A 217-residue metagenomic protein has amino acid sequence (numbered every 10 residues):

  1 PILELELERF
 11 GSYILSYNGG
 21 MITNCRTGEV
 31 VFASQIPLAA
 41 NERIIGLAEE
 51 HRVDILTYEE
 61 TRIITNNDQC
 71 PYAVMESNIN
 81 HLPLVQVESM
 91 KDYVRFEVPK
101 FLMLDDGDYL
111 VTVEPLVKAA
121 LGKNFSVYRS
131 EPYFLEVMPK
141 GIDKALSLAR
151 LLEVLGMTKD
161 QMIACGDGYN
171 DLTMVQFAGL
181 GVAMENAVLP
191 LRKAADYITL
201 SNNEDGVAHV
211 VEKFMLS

Functional and structural regions predicted by a protein language model:
P1-Y72: Active-site phosphate-binding/coordination module
L7-M21, I79, P83-L84, F96 (+1 more regions): Structural recognition of alpha->loop->beta junctions
E8-F10, N18, R26, L121-K123 (+2 more regions): Short, structured coil segments at secondary-structure junctions
L15, I163-C165, V182, T199: Hydrophobic/aromatic beta-strand patches that form the interior of the parallel beta-sheet core in alpha/beta enzyme
G19, G166-G168: Active-site metal-binding loops of divalent metal-dependent hydrolases
E42, L172-T173, L189-R192: Alpha-helical segments flanking ligand/cofactor-binding loops in enzyme cores
R43, L47, H51-C165, F177 (+1 more regions): Conserved acidic, metal-coordinating active-site core of Asp-based, Mg2+-dependent phosphoryl-transfer enzymes
F177, V182-S217: Asp-based, Mg2+/Mn2+-dependent phosphohydrolase catalytic module
